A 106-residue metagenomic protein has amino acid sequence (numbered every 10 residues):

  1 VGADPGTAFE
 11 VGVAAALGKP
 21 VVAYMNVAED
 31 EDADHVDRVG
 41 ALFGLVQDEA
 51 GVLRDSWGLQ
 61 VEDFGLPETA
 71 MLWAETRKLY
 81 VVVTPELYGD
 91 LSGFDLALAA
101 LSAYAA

Functional and structural regions predicted by a protein language model:
V1-A106: Conserved catalytic or regulatory cores that recognize and/or transform ribose-phosphate-containing ligands
